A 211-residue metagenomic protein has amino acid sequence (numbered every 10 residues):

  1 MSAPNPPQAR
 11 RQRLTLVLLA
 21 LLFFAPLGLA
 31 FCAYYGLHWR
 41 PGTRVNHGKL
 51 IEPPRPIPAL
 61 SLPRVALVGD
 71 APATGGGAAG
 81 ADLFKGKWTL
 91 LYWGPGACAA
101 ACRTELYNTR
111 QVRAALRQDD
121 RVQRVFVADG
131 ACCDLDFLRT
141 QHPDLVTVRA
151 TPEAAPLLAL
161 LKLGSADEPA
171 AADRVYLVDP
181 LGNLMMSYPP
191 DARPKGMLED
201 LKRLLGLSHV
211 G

Functional and structural regions predicted by a protein language model:
M1-A20, G36-L37: N-terminal positive-inside, membrane-proximal cytosolic segments immediately preceding the first
V17, L21, A25-G28, H38-D82: N-terminal "domain-start" segment that seeds a small globular fold
A30-Y34: Structural signal for membrane-spanning alpha-helices in multi-pass inner-membrane proteins, emphasizing helix cores
A79-T109: Short active-site neighborhood of thiol/selenol oxidoreductases, capturing the structured segment around
W93-P95, V127-D129, P180: Cofactor-binding loop segments of dinucleotide-utilizing enzymes, especially the Rossmann-like FAD- and NAD(P)+-binding
L106-V125: Conserved helix-turn-beta segment immediately C-terminal to the redox Cys motif in thioredoxin-like folds
Q123-D173: Short, internal strand/loop/helix patches that form the active-site neighborhood or redox-interaction surface
A170-G211: Thiol-/selenol-based redox modules, centered on thioredoxin-like and closely related oxidoreductase domains
